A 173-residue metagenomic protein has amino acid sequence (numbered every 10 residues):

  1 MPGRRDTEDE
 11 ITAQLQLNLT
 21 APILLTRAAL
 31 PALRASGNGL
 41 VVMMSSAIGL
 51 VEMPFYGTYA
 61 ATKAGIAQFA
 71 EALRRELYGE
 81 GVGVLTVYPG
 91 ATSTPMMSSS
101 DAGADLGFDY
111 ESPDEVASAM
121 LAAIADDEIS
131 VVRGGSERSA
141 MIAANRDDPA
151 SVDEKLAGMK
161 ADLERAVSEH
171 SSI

Functional and structural regions predicted by a protein language model:
M1-T12, F55: Conserved mid-core segment of classical short-chain dehydrogenase/reductases
T26, T62: Active-site helix of classical SDR
A28-G37: A short helix-coil junction within the Rossmann-fold of NAD(P)-dependent oxidoreductases
P31, R75-E76: Alpha-helical segment proximal to the catalytic Tyr-Lys
S46: Residue(s) in the substrate-gating loop at a strand-loop-helix junction that position the organic substrate next
E52-A60, A72: Active-site loop-to-helix junction immediately N-terminal to the catalytic Tyr of the SDR YXXXK motif in Rossmann-fold
T86, A102-A140: C-terminal helical subdomain
